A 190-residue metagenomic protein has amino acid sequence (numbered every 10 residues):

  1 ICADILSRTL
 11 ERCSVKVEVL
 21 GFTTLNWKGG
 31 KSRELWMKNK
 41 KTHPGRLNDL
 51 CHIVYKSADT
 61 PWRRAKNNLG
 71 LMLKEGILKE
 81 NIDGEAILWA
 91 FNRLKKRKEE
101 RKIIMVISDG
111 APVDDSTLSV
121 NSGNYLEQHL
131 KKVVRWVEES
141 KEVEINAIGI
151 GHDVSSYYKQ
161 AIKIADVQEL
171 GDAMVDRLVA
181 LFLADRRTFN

Functional and structural regions predicted by a protein language model:
I1-N190: Acidic, glycine-rich A-domain
